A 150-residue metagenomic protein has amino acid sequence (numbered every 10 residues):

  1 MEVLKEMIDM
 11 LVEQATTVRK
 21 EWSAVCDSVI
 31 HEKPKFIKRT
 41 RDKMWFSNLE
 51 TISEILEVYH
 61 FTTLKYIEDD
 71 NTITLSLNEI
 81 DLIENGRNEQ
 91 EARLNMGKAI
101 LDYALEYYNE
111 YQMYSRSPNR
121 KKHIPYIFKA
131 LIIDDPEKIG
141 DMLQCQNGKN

Functional and structural regions predicted by a protein language model:
M1-V3, A15: N-terminal pre-first-transmembrane soluble regions of secretory-pathway and organelle membrane proteins
V3, I8, S23-T63, L94-N150: Short, charged, surface-exposed hinge/linker loops at domain edges that act as mobile lids or interdomain connectors
E6, M10, L77-I80: Conserved short-loop catalytic and cofactor-binding motifs
D9-K20: Polyanion-binding surface elements
R19, Q90-R93: Generic structural signal for individual residues within well-ordered alpha-helical segments across diverse proteins
Y59-N78: Short aromatic-glycine-(Arg/Gly/Cys) micro-motifs in beta-strand/loop hairpins
N78-Q90: A short, exposed loop/beta-hairpin motif centered on an aromatic-Gly-Thr core
